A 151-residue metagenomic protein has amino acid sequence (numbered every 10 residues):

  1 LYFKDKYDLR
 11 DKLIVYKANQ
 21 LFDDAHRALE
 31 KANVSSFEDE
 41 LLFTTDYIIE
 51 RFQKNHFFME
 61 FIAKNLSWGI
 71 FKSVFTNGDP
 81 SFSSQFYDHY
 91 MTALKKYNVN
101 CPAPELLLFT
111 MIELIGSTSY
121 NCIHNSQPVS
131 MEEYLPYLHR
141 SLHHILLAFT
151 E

Functional and structural regions predicted by a protein language model:
L1-D11: HTH DNA-binding helix-turn interface
K12, Y16-N19, H26-K54, M111: Hydrophobic alpha-helical connector segments
K17, L21, A25, F52 (+3 more regions): Hydrophobic recognition helices of helix-based DNA-binding modules
N19, D23, F57, F71-N98 (+2 more regions): Amphipathic alpha-helical packing segments from all-alpha helical-bundle domains
F52-S73, Y120-I123: Amphipathic alpha-helical segments used for helix-helix packing
H56, L146-E151: Charged/polar, low-hydrophobicity segments characteristic of intrinsically disordered regions and flexible loops
E60, L94-S141, F149: Hydrophobic/aromatic-rich alpha-helical bundle segments in the mid-to-C-terminal region
